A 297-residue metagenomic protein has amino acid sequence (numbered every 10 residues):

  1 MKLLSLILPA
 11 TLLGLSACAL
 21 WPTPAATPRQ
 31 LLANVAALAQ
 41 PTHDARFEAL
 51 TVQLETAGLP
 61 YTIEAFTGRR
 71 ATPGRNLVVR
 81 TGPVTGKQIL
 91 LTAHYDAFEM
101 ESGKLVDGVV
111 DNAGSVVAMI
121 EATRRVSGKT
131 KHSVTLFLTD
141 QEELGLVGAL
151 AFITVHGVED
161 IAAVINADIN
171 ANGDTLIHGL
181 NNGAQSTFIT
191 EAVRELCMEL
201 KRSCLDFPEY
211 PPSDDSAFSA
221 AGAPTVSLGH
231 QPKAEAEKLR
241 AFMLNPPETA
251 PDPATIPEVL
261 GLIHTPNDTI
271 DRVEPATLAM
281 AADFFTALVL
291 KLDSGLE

Functional and structural regions predicted by a protein language model:
M1-S5: Positively charged n-region of N-terminal signal peptides that target proteins for export
T27-V84: A non-catalytic alpha/beta surface segment that caps or lines the substrate-entry region of metallo-dependent hydrolase
Q30, A57, A71, R75-F137: Catalytic-core environment of secreted peptidases
A36-Q40, E55, L59, E121-G128 (+8 more regions): Sec-exported extracytoplasmic/periplasmic mature domains
T67-R70, V84-T85, Y95-E99, Q141-G145 (+3 more regions): Solvent-exposed loop/turn segments at secondary-structure junctions within structured extracellular/periplasmic domains
V106-A192, R202-F207, D215: Acidic/histidine-rich catalytic neighborhood of metal-dependent amide-processing enzymes
T175-E297: Active-site-adjacent substrate-binding region of metalloamidase/peptidase-like peptide-processing proteins
